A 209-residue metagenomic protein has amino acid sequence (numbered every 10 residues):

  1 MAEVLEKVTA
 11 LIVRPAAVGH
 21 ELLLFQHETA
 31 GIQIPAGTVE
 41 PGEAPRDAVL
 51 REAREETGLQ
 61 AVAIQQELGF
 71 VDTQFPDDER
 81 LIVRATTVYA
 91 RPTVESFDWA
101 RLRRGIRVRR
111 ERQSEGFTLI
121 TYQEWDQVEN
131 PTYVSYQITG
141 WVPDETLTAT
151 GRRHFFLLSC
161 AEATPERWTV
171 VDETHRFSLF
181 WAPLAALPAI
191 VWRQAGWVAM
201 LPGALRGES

Functional and structural regions predicted by a protein language model:
M1-L22, T38-P41, V62: Conserved N-terminal beta-strand and adjoining loop/helix that marks the start of the Nudix/MutT-like hydrolase domain
M1-L5, A16, I82-R84, L102-R103 (+1 more regions): A short catalytic or substrate-binding loop motif that flags glycine-/basic-rich loops and adjacent residues that bind
A17-V18, T29-G31, T73-P76, V128 (+1 more regions): Short, charged/polar surface micro-motifs in flexible loops or helix N-caps
I34-F70: The catalytic Nudix box helix
V71-L81, V142-R153: Acidic pyrophosphate-coordinating catalytic loop
Q74-F117: Beta-loop motif signature
R101-T150: SH3/SH3-like beta-barrel superfamily modules
R103-R104, G116, T121, V142 (+2 more regions): NUDIX/MutT-family hydrolases
